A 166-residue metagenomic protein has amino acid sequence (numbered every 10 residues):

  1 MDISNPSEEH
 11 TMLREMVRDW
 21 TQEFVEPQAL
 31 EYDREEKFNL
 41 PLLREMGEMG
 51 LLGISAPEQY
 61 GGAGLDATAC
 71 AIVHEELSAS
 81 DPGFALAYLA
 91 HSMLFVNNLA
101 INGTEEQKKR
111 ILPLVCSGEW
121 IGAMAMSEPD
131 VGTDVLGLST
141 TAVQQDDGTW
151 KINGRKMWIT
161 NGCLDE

Functional and structural regions predicted by a protein language model:
M1-E9: Intrinsic disorder at enzyme termini
E9-E23: A non-catalytic, amphipathic alpha-helix used as a structural packing/dimerization or gating element in enzyme scaffolds
D19, V25-E166: Glycine-rich flavin
